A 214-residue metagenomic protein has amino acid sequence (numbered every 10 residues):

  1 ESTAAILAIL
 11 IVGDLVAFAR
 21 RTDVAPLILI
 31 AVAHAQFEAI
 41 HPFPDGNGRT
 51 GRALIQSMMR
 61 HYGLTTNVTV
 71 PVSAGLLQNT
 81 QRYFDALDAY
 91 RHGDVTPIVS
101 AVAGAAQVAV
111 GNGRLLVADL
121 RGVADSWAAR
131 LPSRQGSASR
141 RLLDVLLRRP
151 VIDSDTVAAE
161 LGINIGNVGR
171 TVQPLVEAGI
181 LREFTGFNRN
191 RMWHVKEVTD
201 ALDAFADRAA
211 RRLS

Functional and structural regions predicted by a protein language model:
E1-A118, G122: Phosphate/pyrophosphate-binding active-site loops
N112-L143: Short alpha-helical segments that sit at the start of domains
Q135-G136, E183-R208: Short, cationic-aromatic polyanion-contact patches
S139, L143, R148-L161: Short acidic, hydrophobic short linear motifs in intrinsically disordered regions
L146, V168-G179, W193: Basic amphipathic alpha-helical segments that dock to polyanions
V151, I180-E183: Short hinge/loop at the helix->beta-strand junction immediately C-terminal to the helix-turn-helix recognition helix
N164-I165: Short coil turns linking two alpha-helices in DNA-binding domains
R208-S214: Helix-turn-helix/homeodomain-like alpha-helical modules used for DNA recognition and transcription-factor dimerization
